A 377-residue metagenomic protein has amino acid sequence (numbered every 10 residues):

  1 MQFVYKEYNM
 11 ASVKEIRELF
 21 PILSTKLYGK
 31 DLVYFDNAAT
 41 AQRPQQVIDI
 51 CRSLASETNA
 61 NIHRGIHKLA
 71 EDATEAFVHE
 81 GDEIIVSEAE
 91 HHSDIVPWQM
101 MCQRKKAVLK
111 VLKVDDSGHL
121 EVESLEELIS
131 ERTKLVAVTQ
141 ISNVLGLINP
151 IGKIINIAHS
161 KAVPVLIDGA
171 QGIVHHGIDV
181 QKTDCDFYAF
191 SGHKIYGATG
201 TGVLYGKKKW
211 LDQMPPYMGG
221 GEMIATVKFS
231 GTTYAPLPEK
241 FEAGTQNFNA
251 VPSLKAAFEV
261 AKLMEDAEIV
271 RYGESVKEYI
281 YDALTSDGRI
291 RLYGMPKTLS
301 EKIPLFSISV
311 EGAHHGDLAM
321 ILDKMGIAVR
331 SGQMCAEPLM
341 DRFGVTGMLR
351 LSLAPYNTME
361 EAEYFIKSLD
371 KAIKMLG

Functional and structural regions predicted by a protein language model:
Q2-G377: Pyridoxal 5′-phosphate
